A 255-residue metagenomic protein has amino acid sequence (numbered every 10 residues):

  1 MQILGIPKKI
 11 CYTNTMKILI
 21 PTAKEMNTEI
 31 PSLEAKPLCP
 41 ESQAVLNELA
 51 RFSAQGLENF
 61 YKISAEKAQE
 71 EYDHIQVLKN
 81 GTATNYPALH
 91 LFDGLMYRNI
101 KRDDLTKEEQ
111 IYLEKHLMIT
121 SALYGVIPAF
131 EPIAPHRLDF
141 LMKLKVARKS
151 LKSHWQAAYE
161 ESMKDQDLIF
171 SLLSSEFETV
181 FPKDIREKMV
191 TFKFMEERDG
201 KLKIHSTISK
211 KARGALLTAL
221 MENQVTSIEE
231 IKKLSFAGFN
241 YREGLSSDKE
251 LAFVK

Functional and structural regions predicted by a protein language model:
K9-Y12: Short, positively charged and aromatic/hydrophobic N-terminal segments
K17-P21, L168-S171: Short hydrophobic beta-strand segments
L19-D104: Active-site helix-to-loop segments that bind/position phosphate- or nucleotide-bearing substrates and donors across
K101-D248, A252-V254: Internal, well-folded beta-alpha domain core
